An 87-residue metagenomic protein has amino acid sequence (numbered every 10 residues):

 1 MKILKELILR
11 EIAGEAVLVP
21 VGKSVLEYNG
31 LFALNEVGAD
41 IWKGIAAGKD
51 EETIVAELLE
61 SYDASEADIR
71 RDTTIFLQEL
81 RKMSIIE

Functional and structural regions predicted by a protein language model:
M1-A46: Acidic, low-complexity/disordered tracts enriched in E/D and polar residues
G30-E87: Long, charge-rich, low-complexity alpha-helical segments
